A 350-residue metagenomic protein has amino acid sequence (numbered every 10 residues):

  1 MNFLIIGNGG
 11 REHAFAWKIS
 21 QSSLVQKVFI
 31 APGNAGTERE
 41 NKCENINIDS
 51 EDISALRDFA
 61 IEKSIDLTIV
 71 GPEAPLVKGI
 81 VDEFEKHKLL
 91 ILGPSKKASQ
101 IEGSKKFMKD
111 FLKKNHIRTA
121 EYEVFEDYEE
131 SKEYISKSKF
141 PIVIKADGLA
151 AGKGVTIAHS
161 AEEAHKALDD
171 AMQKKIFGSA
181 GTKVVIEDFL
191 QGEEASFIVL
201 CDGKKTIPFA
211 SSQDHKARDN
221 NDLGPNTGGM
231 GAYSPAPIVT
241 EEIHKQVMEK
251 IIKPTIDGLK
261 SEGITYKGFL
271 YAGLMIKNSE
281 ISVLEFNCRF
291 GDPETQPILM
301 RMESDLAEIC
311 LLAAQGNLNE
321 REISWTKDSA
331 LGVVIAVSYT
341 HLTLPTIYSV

Functional and structural regions predicted by a protein language model:
M1-K96: ATP-binding N-terminal substructure of ATP-dependent carboxylate-amine bond-forming enzymes
I30-A31, I69-V70, I91-P94, E121-V124 (+5 more regions): General beta-strand structural signal in soluble alpha/beta enzymes
R39-N41, Q100-K106, D219-N220: Short, charged, surface-exposed secondary-structure boundary motifs
L92-G154: A conserved helix-loop-beta module that forms one wall/lid of the active-site cleft in ATP-utilizing catalytic domains
A158-Q296: Internal nucleotide-binding/catalytic subdomain
V247-L270, N287-L342: Active-site "cap" helix and flanking loop/linker of ATP-utilizing ligase/carboxylase catalytic domains
H341, T346-V350: Single conserved hydrophobic/aromatic residue that forms the stacking wall/gate of nucleotide- or nucleobase-binding
